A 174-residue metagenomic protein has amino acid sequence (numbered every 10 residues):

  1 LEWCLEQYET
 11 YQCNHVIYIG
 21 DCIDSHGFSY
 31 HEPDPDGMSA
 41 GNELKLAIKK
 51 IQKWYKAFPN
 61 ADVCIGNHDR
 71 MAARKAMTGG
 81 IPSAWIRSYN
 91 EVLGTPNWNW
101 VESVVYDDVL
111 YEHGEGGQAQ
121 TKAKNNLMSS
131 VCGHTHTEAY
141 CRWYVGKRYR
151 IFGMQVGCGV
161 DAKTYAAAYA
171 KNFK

Functional and structural regions predicted by a protein language model:
L1-V92: Core catalytic region of metal-dependent phosphoesterases/phosphodiesterases, especially metallo-beta-lactamase-like
C13, F58, V101, N126-M128 (+1 more regions): Short, well-ordered alpha-helix to beta-strand connector turns
H15-C22, I48-Q52, V92-P96, H134 (+2 more regions): Short C-terminal domain-edge/linker segments immediately following a structured domain
I19, C64-G66, V101, G114 (+1 more regions): Conserved beta-strand termini and adjacent loop/short-helix elements that scaffold enzyme active sites in alpha/beta
P35-G37, S103-V109: Short, basic, glycine/proline-bearing loop/turn elements
D62, N97-N99, L110, F152: Conserved beta-strand segments of alpha/beta enzyme cores
N90-Y106, Q118: Short acidic low-complexity segments
Y106-K174: Conserved beta-sheet core of the metallophosphoesterase superfamily
